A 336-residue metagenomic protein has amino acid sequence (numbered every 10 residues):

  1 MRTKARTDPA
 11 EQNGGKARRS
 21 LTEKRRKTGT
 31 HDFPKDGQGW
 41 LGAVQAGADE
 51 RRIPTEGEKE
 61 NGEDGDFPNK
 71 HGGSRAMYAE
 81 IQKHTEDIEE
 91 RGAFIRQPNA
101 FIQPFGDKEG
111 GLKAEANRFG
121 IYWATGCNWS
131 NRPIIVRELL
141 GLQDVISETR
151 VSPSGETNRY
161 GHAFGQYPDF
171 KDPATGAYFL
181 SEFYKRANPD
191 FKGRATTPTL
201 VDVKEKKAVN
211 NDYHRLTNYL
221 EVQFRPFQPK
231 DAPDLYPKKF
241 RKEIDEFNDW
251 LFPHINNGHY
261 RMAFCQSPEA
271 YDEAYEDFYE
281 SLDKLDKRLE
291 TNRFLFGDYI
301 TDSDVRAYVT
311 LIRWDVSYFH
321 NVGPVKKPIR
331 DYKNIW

Functional and structural regions predicted by a protein language model:
T3-T7, N13-G15, R19, K24-T30 (+2 more regions): Intrinsic disorder/low-complexity segments enriched in small, polar and charged residues
W40-G47: Short, strongly patterned local motifs
G62-N117: N-terminal regions that are enriched for targeting/export leaders and immediately downstream pro/stem segments
G106-R159: Local sequence-structure signature of Cys/Sec-based thiol-disulfide redox active-site neighborhoods
W123-W129, S152-G155, Y184, V201-E205 (+3 more regions): Short, flexible loop/turn elements at secondary-structure junctions
G161-V201: Structural micro-motif
K192-A195, V203-K204, A208-W336: GST-like fold's C-terminal all-alpha helical module
